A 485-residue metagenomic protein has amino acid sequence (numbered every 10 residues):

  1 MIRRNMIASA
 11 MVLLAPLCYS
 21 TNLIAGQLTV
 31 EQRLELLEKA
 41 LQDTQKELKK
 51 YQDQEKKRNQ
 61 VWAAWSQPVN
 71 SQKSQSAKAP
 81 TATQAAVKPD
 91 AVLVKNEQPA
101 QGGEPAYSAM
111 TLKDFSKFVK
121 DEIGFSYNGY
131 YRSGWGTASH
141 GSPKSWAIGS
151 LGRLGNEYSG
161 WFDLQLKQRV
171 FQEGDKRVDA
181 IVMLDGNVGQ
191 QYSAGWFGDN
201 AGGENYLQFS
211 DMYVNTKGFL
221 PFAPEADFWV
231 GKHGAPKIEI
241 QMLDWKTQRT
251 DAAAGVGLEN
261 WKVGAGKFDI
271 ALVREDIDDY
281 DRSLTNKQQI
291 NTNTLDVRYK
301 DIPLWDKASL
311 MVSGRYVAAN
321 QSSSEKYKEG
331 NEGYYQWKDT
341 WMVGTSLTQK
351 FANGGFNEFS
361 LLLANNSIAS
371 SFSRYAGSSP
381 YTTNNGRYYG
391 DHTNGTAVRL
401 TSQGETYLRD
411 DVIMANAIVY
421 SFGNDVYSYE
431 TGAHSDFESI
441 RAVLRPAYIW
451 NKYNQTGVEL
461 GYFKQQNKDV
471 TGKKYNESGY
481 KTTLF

Functional and structural regions predicted by a protein language model:
A15, S20-T21: N-terminal signal peptide c-region/cleavage motif recognized by signal peptidases
L23-K144, I148: N-terminal periplasmic/intermembrane-space "pro-region" immediately following the signal or transit peptide
S108-E122, L164-G174, N215-P221, E259-A265 (+4 more regions): Outer-membrane beta-barrel proteins
S116, L151-G155, S193-N205, Q241-T247 (+5 more regions): Outer-membrane beta-barrel domain signature
K120-Y130, G134-A138, R153-D279, T294-D296 (+1 more regions): Outer membrane beta-barrel
I123, T137, G152, N156-F162 (+7 more regions): Residues that define the transmembrane beta-barrel architecture of outer-membrane proteins
D244-T348: Aromatic- and glycine-enriched pocket-lining scaffold segments that form the walls of small-molecule binding clefts
K300, L304-A319, Y327-V470, N476-T482: Detector for outer-membrane/organellar transmembrane beta-barrel domains, recognizing the amphipathic beta-strand
